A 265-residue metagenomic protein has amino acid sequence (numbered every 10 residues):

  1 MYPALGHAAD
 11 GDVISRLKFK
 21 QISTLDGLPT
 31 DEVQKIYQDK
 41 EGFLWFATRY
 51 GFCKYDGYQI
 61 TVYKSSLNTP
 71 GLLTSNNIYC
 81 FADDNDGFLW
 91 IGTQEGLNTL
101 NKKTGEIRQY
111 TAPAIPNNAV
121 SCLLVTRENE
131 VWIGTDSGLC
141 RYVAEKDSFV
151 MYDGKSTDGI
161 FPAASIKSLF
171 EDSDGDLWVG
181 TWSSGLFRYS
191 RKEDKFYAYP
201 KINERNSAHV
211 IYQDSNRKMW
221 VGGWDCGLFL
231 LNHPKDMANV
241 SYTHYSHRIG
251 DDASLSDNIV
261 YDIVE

Functional and structural regions predicted by a protein language model:
M1-E265: Carboxylate-rich, polar loop motifs that coordinate divalent cations or form catalytic acidic clusters
